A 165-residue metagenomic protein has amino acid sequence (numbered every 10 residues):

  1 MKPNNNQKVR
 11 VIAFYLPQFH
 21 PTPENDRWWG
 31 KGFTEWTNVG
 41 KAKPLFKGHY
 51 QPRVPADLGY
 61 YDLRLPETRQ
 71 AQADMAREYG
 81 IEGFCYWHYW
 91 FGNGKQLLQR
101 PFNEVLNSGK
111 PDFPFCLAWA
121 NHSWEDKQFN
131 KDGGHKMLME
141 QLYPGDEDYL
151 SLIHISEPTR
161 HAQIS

Functional and structural regions predicted by a protein language model:
P3-A71: N-terminal regions that are enriched for targeting/export leaders and immediately downstream pro/stem segments
L16-Q18, Y89, A118-W124: Active-site beta-loop-alpha junctions enriched in small/polar residues
P23-D26, Q96-L98, K127-F129: Short, solvent-exposed loop/turn and secondary-structure capping segments
W28-G30, R100-F102, K131-G134: Short secondary-structure boundary/capping segments
P52-L65, E82-N93, H135-Y149: The substrate-binding groove and active-site-proximal loops of carbohydrate-active enzymes, especially glycoside
T68-W87, F91-L117: Aromatic-lined substrate-binding rim segments of carbohydrate-active enzymes
N103-W124, G133-L152, S156: Acidic, His- and aromatic-enriched active-site or binding-groove loops in soluble protein domains that engage sugars
I153-S165: Single conserved hydrophobic/aromatic residue that forms the stacking wall/gate of nucleotide- or nucleobase-binding
